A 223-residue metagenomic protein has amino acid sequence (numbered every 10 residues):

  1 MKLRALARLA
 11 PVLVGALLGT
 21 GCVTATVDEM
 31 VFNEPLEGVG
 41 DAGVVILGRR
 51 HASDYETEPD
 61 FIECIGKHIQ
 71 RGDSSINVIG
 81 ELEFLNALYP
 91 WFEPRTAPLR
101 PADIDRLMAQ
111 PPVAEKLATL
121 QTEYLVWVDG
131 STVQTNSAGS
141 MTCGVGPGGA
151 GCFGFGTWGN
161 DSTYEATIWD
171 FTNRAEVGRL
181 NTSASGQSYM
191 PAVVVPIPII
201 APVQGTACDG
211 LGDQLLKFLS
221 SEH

Functional and structural regions predicted by a protein language model:
M1-A10: Bacterial N-terminal signal peptides that target proteins for export
A10-T20: Bacterial N-terminal signal peptides
G21-D105, F218-H223: A structural "domain/chain start" motif
C22-G43, H51-A52, L120, T132-Q134 (+1 more regions): C-terminal/domain-edge helix-coil "capping" segments
E58-I62, G66, Q110-A114, C208 (+2 more regions): Extracytoplasmic/secreted envelope proteins and their assembly/folding machinery, especially bacterial periplasmic
A97-T172: Surface-exposed short loop/turn segments
